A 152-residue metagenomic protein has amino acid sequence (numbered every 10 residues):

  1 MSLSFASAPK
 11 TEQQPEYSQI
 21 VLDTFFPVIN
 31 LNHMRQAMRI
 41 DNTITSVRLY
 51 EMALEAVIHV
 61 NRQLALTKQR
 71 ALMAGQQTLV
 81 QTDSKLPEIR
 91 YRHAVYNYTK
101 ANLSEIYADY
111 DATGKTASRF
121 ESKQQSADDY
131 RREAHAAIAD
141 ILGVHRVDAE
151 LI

Functional and structural regions predicted by a protein language model:
M1-V80, G143-I152: Conserved short "hinge" loops at termini or chain/domain junctions
S2-S7, S18, S46, S84 (+4 more regions): Generic serine detector
L79-E88: Short, glycine/alanine-rich amphipathic alpha-helical segment that often forms an alpha-turn-alpha hairpin
P87-I152: Short loop/turn elements at secondary-structure junctions
